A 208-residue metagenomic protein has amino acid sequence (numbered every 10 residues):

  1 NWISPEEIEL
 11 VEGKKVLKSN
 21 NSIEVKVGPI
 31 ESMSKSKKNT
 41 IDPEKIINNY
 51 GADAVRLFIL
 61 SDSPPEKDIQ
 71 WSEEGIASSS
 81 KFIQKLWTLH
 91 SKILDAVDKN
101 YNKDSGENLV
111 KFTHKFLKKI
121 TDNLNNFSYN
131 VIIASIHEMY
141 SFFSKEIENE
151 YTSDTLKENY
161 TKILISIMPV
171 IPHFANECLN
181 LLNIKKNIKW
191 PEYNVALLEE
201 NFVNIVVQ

Functional and structural regions predicted by a protein language model:
W2-A52, E66-A77, A196: Conserved phosphate-binding loops in nucleotide/dinucleotide-binding enzymes
P43-Q208: Helix-rich, typically C-terminal accessory recognition domains appended to large enzymatic cores
